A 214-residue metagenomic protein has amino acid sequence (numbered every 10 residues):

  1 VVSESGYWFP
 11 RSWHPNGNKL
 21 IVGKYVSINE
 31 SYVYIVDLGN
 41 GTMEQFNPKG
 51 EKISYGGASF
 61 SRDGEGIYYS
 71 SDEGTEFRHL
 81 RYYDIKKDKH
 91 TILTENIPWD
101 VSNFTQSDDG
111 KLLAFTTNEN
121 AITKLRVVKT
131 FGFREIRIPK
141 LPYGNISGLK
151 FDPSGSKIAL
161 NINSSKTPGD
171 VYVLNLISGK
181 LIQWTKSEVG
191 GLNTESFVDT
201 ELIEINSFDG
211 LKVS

Functional and structural regions predicted by a protein language model:
V1-S214: Peripheral, non-catalytic segments that deliver or gate enzyme domains
